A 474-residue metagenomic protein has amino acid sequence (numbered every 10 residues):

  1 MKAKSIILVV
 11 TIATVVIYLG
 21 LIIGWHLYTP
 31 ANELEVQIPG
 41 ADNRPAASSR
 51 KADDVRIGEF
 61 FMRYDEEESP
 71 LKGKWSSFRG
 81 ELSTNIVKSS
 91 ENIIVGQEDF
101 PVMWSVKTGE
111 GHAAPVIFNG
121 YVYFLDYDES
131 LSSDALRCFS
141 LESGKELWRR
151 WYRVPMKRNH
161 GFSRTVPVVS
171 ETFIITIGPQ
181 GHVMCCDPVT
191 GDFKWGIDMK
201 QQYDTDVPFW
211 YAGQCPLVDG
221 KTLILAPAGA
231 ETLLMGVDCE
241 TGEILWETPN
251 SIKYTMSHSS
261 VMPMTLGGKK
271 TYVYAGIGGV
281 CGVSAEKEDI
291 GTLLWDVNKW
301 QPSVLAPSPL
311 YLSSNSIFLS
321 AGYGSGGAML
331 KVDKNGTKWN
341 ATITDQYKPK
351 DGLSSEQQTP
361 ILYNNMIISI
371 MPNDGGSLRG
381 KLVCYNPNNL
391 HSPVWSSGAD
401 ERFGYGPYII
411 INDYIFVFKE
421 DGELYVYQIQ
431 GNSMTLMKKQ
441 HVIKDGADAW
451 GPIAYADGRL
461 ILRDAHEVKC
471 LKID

Functional and structural regions predicted by a protein language model:
S5-T11, I23-T108, Y123, A135 (+8 more regions): Aromatic (tryptophan-biased) beta-strands that constitute blades/sheets of beta-rich domains
G80-S83, Y127-E129, P179, A228-G229 (+7 more regions): Short loop/turn segments immediately following the C-termini of beta-strands
S105-V116, L131, R149-V168, G196-V218 (+8 more regions): Extracytoplasmic beta-rich repeat domains
N119-G120, E171-T172, G220-K221, G268-K270 (+4 more regions): Short coil/turn segments that connect the beta-strands within blades of beta-propeller domains
L131-A135, E231-M235, G279-S284, G324-K331 (+3 more regions): Structural motif
S140-S143, D187-G191, D238-T241, S284-D289 (+4 more regions): Short loop/turn segments that connect beta-strands within beta-propeller blades
S325, D351-I429: Loop/turn-rich, solvent-exposed surfaces of beta-rich toroidal or solenoidal domains
D421-E423, G446-D474: Blade-level signature of beta-propeller repeat domains, shared across WD40, Kelch, NHL, RCC1 and BNR/Asp-box propellers
